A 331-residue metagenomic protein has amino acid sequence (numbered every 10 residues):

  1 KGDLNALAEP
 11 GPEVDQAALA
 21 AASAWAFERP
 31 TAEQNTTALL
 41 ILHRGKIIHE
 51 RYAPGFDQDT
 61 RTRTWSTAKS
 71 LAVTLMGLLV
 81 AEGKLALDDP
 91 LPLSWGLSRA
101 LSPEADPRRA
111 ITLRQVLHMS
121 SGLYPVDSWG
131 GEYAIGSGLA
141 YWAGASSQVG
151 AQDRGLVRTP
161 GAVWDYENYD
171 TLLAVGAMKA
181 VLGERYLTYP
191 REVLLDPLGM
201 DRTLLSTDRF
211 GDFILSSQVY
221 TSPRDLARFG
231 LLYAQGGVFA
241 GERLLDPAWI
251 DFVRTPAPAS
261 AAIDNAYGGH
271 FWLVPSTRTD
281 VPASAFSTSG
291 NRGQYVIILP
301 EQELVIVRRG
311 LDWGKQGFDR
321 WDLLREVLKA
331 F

Functional and structural regions predicted by a protein language model:
L7-R44: Beta-lactamase-like hydrolase cores
A17-E28, K46-R51, P90-S94, G130-P160 (+1 more regions): Short, charged, amphipathic alpha-helices and their helix-cap/turn boundaries
E33-T36, T60, N291-G293: Short, small/polar residue-rich loop motifs at catalytic or cofactor-binding pockets
G45, R63-D88, V116, A174-M178 (+1 more regions): Active-site SXXK
A81-Y124, D153-L156, L182-T221: Active-site helix/loop module of the DD-peptidase/beta-lactamase fold, centered on the serine-lysine SxxK catalytic
D170-A177, S217-V238, Q294-G310: Active-site-proximal alpha-helical segments within enzyme catalytic domains
M200-T207, I250-V305: Active-site Gly/Thr loop motif
T288-F331: Structured C-terminal helix/loop/strand segments within mature extracytoplasmic catalytic/sensor domains
